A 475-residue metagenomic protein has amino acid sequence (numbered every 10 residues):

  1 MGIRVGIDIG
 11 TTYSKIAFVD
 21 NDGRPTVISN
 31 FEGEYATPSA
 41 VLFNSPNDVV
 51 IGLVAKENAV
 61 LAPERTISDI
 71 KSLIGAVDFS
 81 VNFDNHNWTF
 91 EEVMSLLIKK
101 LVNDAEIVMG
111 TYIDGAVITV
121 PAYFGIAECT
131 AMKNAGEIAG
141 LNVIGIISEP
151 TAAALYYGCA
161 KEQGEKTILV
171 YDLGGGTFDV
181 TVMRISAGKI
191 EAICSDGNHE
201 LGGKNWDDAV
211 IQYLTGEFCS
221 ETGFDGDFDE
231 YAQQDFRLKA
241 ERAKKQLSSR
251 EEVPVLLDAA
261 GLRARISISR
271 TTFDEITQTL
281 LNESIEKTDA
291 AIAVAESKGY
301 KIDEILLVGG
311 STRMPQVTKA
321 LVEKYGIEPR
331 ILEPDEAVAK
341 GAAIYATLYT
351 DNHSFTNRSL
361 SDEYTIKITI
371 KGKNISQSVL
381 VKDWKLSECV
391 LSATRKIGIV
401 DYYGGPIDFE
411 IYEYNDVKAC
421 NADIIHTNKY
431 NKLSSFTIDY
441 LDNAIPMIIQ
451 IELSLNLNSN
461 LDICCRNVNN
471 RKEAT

Functional and structural regions predicted by a protein language model:
M1-L73, S80-N87, L96, E106-T475: Oxyanion-binding/catalytic loops of NTP- or PPi-dependent enzymes
I98-V102: Generic structural signal for well-ordered alpha-helices, preferentially at hydrophobic/aromatic core positions
